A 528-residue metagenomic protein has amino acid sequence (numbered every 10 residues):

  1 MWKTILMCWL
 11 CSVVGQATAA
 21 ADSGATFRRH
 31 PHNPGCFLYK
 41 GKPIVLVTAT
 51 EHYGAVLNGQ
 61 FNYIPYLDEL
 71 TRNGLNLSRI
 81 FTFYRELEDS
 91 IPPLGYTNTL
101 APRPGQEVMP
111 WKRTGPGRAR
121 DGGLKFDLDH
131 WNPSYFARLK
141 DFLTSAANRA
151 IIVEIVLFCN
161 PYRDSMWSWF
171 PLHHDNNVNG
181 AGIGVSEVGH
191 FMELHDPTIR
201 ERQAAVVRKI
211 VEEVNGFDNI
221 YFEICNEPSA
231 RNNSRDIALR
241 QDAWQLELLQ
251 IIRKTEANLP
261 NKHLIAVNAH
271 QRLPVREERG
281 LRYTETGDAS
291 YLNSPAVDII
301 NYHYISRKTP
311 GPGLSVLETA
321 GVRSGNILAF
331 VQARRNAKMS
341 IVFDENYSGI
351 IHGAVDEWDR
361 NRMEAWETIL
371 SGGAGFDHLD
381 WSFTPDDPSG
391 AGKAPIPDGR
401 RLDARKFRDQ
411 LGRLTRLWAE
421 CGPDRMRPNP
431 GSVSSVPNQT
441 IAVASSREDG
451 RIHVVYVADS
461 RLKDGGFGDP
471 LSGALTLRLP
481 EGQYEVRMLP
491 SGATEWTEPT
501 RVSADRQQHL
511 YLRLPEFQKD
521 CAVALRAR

Functional and structural regions predicted by a protein language model:
T4-V13: Bacterial N-terminal signal peptides
A17-A21: Boundary at the C-terminal end of the N-terminal hydrophobic targeting segment
D22-R29: Terminal leader/tail segments of proteins
R29-P34, E481-Q483: A short, compositionally biased
P31-P34, L38-V297, P310-G311: Active-site mouth of glycoside hydrolases
A205, F217-Y221, C225-K406, G468-P470: Extracellular glycoside hydrolase catalytic/binding regions
Q332, K338-I341, S348-I351, N361-T500 (+1 more regions): Aromatic- and carboxylate-lined catalytic core of secreted/periplasmic carbohydrate-active enzymes
Q508-L510: Short strand-edge motifs at loop-to-beta-strand transitions and within beta-strands of extracellular beta-rich domains
